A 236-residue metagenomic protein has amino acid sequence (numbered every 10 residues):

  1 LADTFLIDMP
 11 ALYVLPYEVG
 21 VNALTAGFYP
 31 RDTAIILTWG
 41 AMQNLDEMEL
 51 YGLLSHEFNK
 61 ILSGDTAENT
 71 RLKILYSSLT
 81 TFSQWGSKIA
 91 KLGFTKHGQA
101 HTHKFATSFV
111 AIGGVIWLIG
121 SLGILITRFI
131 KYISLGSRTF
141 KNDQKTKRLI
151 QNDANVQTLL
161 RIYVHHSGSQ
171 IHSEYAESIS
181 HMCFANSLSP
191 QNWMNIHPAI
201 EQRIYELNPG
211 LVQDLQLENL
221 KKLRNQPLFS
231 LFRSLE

Functional and structural regions predicted by a protein language model:
L1-I74, N152-A154, R161-I162, Q170-A176 (+2 more regions): Peri-catalytic and regulatory segments of divalent metal-dependent proteins
D32, I36, E49, L53 (+6 more regions): Generic alpha-helical secondary structure signal
W39-M42, S63-D65, T80-F82, I89-A90 (+3 more regions): Short, surface-exposed, polar/charged, turn-prone segments marking secondary-structure boundaries
M42, S55-N59, L72, Y76-S83 (+6 more regions): Short, well-ordered alpha-helical packing segments
S63-T95, N155-G168, Q216: Post-HEXXH active-site segment of zinc metalloproteases
K96-L135, Q144, R148-E236: Cytosolic-facing loops and C-terminal tails of multi-pass membrane proteins
